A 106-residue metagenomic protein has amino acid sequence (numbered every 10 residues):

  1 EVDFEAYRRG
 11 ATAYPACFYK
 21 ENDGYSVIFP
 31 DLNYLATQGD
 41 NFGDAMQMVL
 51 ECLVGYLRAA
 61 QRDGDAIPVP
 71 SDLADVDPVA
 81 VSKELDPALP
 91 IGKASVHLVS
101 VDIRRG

Functional and structural regions predicted by a protein language model:
E1-D3, K20-D23, F42-D44: Short secondary-structure boundary micro-motifs
E1-Y14, L50-G106: Short, charged, surface-exposed hinge/linker loops at domain edges that act as mobile lids or interdomain connectors
A13-D31: Short aromatic-glycine-(Arg/Gly/Cys) micro-motifs in beta-strand/loop hairpins
N22, T37, R62: Short glycine/serine/threonine-biased micro-segments
P30-N33, D65: Flexible, active-site-adjacent loop/turn segments at secondary-structure boundaries
N33-D44: A short, exposed loop/beta-hairpin motif centered on an aromatic-Gly-Thr core
Q47: Replace "anionic and nucleotidyl ligands
